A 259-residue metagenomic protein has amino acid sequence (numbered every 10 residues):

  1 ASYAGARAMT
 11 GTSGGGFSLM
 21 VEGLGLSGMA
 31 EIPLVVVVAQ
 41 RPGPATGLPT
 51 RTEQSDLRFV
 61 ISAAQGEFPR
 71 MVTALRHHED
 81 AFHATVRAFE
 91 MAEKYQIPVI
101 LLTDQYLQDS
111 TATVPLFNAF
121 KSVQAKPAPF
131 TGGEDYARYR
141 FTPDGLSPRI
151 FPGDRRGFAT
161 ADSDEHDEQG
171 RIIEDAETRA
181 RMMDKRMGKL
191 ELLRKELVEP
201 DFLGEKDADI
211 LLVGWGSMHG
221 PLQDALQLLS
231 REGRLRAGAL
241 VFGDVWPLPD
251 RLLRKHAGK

Functional and structural regions predicted by a protein language model:
A1-V60, M71-A92, R231: Thiamine diphosphate
A63-G66, G204-E205: Short, flexible turn/loop "capping" segments at secondary-structure junctions
G66-P69, H166-D167: A short small-residue
A84, F89-K259: Flexible, low-complexity linker and terminal segments
